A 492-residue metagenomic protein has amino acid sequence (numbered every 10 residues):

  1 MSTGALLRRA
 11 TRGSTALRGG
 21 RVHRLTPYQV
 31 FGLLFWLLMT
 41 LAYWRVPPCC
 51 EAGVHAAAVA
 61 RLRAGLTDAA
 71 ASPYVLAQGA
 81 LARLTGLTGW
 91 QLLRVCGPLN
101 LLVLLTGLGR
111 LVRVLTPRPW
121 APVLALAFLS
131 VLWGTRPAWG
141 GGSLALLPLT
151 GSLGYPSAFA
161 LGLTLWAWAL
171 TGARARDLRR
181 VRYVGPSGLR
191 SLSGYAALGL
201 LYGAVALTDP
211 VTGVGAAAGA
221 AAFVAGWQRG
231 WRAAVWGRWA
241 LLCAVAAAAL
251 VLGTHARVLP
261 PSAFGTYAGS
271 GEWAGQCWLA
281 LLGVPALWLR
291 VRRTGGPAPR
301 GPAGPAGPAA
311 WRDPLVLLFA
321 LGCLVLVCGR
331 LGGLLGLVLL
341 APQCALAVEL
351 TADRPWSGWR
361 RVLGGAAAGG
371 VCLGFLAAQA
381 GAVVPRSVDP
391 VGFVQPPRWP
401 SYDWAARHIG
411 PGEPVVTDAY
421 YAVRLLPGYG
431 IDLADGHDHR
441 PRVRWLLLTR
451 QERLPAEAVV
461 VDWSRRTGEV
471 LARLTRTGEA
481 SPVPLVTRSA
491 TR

Functional and structural regions predicted by a protein language model:
S2-S387: Membrane-embedded transmembrane-helix bundle of lipid-linked glycan/lipid transferases
R8, A60, Q228, R292-G296 (+7 more regions): Polar/charged alpha-helical tracts
W139, P427-Y429, V483-L485: Short, solvent-exposed loop/turn and secondary-structure capping segments
Y183, A458-V459, L485: Detector for intrinsically disordered, low-structure N-terminal pre-sequences
G185, S464-R465, S489-A490: N-terminal regions of proteins, emphasizing targeting and processing segments when present
V371-A456, W463-T477: Short periplasmic/luminal acceptor-recognition loop of GT-C membrane glycosyltransferases, typified by
L474-R492: Solvent-exposed soluble domains appended to multi-pass membrane proteins
